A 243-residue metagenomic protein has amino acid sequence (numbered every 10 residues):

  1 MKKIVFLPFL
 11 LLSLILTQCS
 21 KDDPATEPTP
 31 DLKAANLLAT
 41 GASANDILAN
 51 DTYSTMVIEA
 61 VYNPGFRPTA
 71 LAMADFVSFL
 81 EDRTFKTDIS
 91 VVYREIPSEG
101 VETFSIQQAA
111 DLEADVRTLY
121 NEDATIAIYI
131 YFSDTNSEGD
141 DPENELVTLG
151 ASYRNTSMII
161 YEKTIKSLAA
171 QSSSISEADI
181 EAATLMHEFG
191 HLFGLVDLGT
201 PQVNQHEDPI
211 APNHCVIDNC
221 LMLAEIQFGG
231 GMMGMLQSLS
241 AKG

Functional and structural regions predicted by a protein language model:
M1-V5: Positively charged n-region of N-terminal signal peptides that target proteins for export
F6-S13: Hydrophobic helical h-region of N-terminal Sec-dependent signal peptides in bacterial secretory/periplasmic proteins
L14-Q18: C-terminal motif of bacterial Sec signal peptides marking the signal peptidase cleavage site
S20-I128, F132-S137: Propeptide-to-catalytic entry region of secreted or membrane-anchored zinc metalloproteases
I47, L149, D208-P212: Short, surface-exposed beta-strand/loop micro-motifs that present aromatic residues
A70-A74, E143-S152, S174-I175, M232-K242: Short, polar loop/linker segments at the starts of domains and inter-domain junctions
E122-T200: Active-site-proximal segment of zinc-dependent metalloprotease catalytic domains
S172-G243: The catalytic-center signature of Zn2+-dependent metalloproteases
